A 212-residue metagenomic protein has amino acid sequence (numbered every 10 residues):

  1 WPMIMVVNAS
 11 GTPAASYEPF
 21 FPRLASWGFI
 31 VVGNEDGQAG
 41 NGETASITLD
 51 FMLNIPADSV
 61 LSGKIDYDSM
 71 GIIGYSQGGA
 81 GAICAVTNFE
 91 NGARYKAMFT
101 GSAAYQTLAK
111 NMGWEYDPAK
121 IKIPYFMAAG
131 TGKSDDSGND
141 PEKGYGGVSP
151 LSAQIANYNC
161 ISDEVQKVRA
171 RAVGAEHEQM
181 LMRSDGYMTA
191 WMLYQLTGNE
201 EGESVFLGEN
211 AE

Functional and structural regions predicted by a protein language model:
W1, E43-A80, N88-G92: Gly/Ser-rich "nucleophile elbow"/oxyanion-hole loop immediately N-terminal to the catalytic nucleophile in hydrolases
W1-A9: Short beta-strand element of the alpha/beta-hydrolase
A15-N34: Short amphipathic alpha-helix adjacent to the substrate-entry channel of hydrolases
P19, C84-N88: Active-site signature of alpha/beta-hydrolase-fold catalytic machinery across serine- and Asp/Cys-nucleophile hydrolases
N34-D36, A57-K64, G198-E209: Surface-exposed patches in mature extracellular/periplasmic domains of secreted proteins
G81-A85, A109: Hydrolases whose catalytic domains are alpha/beta-hydrolase-1, hotdog thioesterase, or metallo-beta-lactamase-like
A93-L181: The feature captures the conserved acid-bearing segment of alpha/beta-hydrolase catalytic domains
E164-V165, V173-E212: Alpha/beta-hydrolase-fold serine-hydrolase catalytic core, especially in secreted/extracellular enzymes
